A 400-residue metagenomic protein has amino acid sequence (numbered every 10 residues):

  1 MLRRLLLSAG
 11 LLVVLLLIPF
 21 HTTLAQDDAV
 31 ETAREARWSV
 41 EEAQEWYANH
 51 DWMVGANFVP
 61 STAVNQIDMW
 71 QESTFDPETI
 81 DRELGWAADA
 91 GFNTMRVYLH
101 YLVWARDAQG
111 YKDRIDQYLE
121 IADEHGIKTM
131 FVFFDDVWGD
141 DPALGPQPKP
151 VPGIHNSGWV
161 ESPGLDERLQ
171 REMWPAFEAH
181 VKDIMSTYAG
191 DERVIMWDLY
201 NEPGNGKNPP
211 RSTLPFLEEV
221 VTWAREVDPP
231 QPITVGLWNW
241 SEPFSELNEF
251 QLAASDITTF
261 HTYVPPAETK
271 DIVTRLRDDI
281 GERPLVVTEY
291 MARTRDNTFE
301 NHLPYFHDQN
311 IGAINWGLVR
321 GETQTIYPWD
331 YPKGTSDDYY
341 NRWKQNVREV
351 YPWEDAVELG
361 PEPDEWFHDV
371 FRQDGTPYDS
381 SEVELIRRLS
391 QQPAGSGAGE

Functional and structural regions predicted by a protein language model:
M1-A9: Bacterial N-terminal signal peptides that target proteins for export
A9-P19: Bacterial N-terminal signal peptides
L15, I121, Y305: Hydrophobic/aromatic ligand-binding patch that stacks against planar heteroaromatic rings of cofactors or nucleotides
P19-D27: Sec-dependent signal peptide cleavage junction
Q26-A33, A394-E400: Low-complexity, Pro/Thr/Ser/Gly/Ala-rich linker/spacer regions in secreted, extracellular modular proteins
T32-S255, H261, P266, D279 (+6 more regions): Active-site mouth of glycoside hydrolases
V54-G55, P284-T288, A292-G399: Substrate-binding cleft of secreted/luminal carbohydrate-active enzymes
Q117, E246-L247, K270-L276, T298-Y305: A short acidic, amphipathic alpha-helical/loop segment
